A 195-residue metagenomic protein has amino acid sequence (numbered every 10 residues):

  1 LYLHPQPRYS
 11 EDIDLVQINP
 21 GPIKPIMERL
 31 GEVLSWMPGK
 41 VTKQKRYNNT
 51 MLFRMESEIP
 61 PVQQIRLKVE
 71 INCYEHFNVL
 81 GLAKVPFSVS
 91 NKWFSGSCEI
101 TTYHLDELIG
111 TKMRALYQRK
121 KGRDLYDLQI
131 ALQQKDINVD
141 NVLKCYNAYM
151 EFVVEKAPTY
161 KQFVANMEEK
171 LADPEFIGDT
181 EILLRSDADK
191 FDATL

Functional and structural regions predicted by a protein language model:
L3-P7, I13, I18-L195: Structured mid-to-C-terminal alpha-helical surface segments
